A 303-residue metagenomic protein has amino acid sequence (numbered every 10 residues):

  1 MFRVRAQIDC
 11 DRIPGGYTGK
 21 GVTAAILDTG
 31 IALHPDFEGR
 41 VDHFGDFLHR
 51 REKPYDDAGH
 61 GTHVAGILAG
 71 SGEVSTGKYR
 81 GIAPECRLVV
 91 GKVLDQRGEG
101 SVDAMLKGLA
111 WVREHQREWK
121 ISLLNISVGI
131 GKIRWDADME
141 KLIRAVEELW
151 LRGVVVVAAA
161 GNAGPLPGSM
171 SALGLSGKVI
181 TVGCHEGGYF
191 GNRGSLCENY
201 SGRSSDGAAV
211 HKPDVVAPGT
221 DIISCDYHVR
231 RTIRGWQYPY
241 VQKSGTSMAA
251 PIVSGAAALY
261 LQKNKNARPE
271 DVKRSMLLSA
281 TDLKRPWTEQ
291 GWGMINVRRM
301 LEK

Functional and structural regions predicted by a protein language model:
M1-V22, D36, G131, W135 (+1 more regions): Protease zymogen maturation seam
I13-I26, I31-H43, R51-D103, W119-S122 (+4 more regions): Subtilisin-like serine protease catalytic core
T18, E147-L151, V216: Anion (oxyanion) recognition and catalysis
L27-G30, I67-S71, G91-D95, I126-I130 (+6 more regions): Active-site-proximal beta-strand/loop segments in catalytic clefts of secreted hydrolases
D28, G174-A258, Q262: Extracellular S/T/G-rich loop segment that most often corresponds to the catalytic His/Ser-adjacent loop
L33, V74-S75, N162-G168, G188-F190: Active-site environment of divalent metal-dependent phosphoester hydrolases
H63-I67, K107, P251-L259: Short amphipathic alpha-helical face segments that pack within enzyme cores and frequently flank/anchor catalytic
V93-K178, V210, H228-R230, R234-S244 (+2 more regions): Substrate-binding/access-modulating region of protease and related hydrolase catalytic domains
